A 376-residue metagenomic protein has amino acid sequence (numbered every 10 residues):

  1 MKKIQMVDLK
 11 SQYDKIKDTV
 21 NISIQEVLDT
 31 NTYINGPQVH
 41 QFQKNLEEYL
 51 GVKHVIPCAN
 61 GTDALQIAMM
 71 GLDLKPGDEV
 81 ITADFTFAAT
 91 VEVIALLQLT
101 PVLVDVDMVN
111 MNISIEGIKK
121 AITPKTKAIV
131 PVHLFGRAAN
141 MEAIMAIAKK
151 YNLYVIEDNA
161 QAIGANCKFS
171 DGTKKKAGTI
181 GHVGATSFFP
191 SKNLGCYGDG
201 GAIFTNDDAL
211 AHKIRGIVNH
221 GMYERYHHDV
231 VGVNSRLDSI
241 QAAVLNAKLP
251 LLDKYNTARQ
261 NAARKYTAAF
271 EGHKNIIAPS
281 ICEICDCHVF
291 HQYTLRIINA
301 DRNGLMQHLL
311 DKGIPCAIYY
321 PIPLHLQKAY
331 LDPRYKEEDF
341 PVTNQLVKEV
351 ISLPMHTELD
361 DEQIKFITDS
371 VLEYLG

Functional and structural regions predicted by a protein language model:
M1-T32, P37, P354: N-terminal "arm"/small-domain region of PLP-dependent enzymes with the aminotransferase-like
K10, I22, V39-K44, Y49-K53 (+5 more regions): PLP-dependent aminotransferase class I/II
N31-E79, V93-L97, L103-D105, S170: Phosphate-binding glycine-rich loop
I56, I81, V102, V155-I156 (+3 more regions): Structural detector of well-ordered beta-strand residues that form the stable sheet scaffold of enzyme domains
M70-N166, Y374: PLP-dependent aminotransferase-like
E92-I94, I147, K176, N193 (+1 more regions): Hydrophobic/aromatic ligand-binding patch that stacks against planar heteroaromatic rings of cofactors or nucleotides
N112-A121, S170-V183, K365-F366, V371-L375: A short alpha/beta connector and helix-capping loop motif
E157-G195, E224-D229: Conserved active-site segment immediately N-terminal to the catalytic lysine that forms the internal aldimine
